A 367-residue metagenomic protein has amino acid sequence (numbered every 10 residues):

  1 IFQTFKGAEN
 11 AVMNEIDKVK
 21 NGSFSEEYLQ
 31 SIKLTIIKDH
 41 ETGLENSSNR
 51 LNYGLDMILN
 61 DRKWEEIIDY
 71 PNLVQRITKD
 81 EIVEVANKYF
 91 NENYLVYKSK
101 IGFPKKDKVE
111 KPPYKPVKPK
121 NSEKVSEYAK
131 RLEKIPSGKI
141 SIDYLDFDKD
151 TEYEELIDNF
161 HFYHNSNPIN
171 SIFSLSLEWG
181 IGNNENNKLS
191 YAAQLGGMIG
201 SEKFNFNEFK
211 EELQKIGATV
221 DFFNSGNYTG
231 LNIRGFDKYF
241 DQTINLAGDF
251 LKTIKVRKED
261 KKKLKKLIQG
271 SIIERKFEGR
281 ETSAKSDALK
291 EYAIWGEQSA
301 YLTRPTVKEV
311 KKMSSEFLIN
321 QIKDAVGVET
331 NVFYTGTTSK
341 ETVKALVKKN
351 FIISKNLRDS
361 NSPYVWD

Functional and structural regions predicted by a protein language model:
I1-Q75, L95-K100, Y163-G197, S201-T253 (+3 more regions): M16 family metallopeptidases and their MPP-like homologs
E9-M13, Y97-E212, N232, N245 (+1 more regions): His/Glu-rich zincin catalytic helix
H40, M57-N87, K134-E154, E291-N331 (+1 more regions): Histidine-acidic residue clusters that define the catalytic metal-binding segment of zinc metallopeptidase domains
L55-D56, N87, S122-V125: N-terminal accessory segments that position/regulate proteins before the catalytic core
G235, M313, T338: Hydrophobic pocket-lining residues within nucleotide cofactor-binding pockets
D260-I268, S362-P363: Short, surface-exposed recognition loops or helix-turn segments adjacent to catalytic cores
